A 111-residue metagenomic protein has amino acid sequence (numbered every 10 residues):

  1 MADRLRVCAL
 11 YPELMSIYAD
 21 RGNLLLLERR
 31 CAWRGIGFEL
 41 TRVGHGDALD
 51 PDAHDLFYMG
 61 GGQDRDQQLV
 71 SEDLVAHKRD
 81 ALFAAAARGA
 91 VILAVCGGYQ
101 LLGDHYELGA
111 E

Functional and structural regions predicted by a protein language model:
M1-A87: N-terminal beta1-alpha1 cap of cysteine-dependent amidohydrolase-like domains
A86-Y106: Catalytic nucleophile loop
L108-E111: Class I SAM-dependent methyltransferase SAM-binding "motif I" and its flanking Rossmann-like core
